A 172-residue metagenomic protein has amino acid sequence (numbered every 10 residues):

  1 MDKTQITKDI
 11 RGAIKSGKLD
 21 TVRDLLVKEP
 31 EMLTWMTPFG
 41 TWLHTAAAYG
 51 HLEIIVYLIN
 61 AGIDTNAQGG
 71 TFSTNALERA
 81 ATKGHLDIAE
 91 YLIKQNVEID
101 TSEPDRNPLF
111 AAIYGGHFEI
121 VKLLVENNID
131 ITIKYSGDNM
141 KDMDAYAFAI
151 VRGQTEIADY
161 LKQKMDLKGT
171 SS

Functional and structural regions predicted by a protein language model:
M1-E29, T34-Y49, V56, N60 (+2 more regions): Intrinsically disordered, low-complexity regulatory segments in ankyrin-centric signaling systems
M1-G12, Q95, N127, M140-S172: Ankyrin-repeat-protein effector appendages
T4-I10, W35-W42, Q68-A76, S102-L109 (+1 more regions): Ankyrin-repeat boundary/"N-cap" motif
T21, E53-I54, D87-I88, E119-I120 (+1 more regions): Conserved ankyrin/ankyrin-like repeat signature
D24-E31, V56-D64, E90-E98, L123-I131 (+1 more regions): Ankyrin repeat domain, specifically the short helix-to-loop turn at the C-terminus of the second helix of each repeat
Q68-K83, D87-E90: Alpha-helical adaptor scaffolds
